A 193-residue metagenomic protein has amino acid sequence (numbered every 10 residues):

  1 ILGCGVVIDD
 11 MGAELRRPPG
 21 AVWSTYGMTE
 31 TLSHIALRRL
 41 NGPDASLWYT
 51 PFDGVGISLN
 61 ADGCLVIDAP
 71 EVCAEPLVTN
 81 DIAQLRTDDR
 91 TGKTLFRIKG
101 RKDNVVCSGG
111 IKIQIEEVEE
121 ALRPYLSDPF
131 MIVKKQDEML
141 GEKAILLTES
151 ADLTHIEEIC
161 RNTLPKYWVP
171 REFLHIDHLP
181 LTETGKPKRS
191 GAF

Functional and structural regions predicted by a protein language model:
I1-P43: Gly/Ser/Thr-rich phosphate-binding loop
G20-A21, V55, D88, D128 (+1 more regions): A structural micro-motif
W23-E30, Y49-P51, M131-V133, L174: Beta-strand->loop->alpha-helix junctions that form or flank phosphate-binding loops in nucleotide-handling enzymes
G27-T31, T79, S108, T182-T184: Ser/Thr-glycine-rich phosphate-binding loops at phosphate-binding pockets of nucleotides, nucleotide cofactors
R39-L40, L47-L95, R101, I111-I113: Conserved ATP/PPi-binding loop(s) of AMP-dependent carboxylate-activating enzymes
L77-W168: AMP-binding/adenylate-forming catalytic core of the ANL superfamily
L164-K186: AMP-binding/adenylate-forming catalytic domain of the ANL superfamily
K186-F193: Phosphopantetheine-dependent thiolation modules in NRPS/PKS and related acyl-activating systems
